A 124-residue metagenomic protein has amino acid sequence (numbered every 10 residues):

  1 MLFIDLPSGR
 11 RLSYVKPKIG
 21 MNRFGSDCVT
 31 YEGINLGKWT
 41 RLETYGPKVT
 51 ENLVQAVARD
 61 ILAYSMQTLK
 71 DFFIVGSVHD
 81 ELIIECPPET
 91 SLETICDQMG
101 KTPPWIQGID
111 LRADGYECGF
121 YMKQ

Functional and structural regions predicted by a protein language model:
M1-Q124: Conserved catalytic core of nucleotide polymerization and phosphodiester-bond processing enzymes
